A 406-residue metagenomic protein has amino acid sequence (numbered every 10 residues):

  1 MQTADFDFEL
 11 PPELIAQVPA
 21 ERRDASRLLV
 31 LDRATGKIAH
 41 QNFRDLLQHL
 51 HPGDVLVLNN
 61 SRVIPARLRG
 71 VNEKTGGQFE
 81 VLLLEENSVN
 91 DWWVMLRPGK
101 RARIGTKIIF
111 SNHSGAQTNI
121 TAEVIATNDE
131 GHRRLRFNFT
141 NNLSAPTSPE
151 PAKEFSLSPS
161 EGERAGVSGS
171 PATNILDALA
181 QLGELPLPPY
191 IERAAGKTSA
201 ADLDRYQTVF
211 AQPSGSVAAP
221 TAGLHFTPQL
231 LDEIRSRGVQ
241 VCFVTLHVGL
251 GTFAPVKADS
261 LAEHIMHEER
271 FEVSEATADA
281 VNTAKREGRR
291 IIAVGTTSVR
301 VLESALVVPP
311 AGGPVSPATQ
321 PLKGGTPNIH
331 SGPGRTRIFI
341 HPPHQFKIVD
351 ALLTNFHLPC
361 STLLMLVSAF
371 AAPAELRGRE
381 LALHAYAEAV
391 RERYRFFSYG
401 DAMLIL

Functional and structural regions predicted by a protein language model:
M1-S144, A172-V308, N328-L406: Surface-exposed, charge/polar-rich loops and edge strands
Q117, S144-E150, S156-G169, V308-P321: Intrinsic, low-complexity polybasic segments
K153-S160, Q212-S214, R286, V315-S316 (+1 more regions): Hydrophobic alpha-helical context, especially transmembrane and signal-peptide helices
